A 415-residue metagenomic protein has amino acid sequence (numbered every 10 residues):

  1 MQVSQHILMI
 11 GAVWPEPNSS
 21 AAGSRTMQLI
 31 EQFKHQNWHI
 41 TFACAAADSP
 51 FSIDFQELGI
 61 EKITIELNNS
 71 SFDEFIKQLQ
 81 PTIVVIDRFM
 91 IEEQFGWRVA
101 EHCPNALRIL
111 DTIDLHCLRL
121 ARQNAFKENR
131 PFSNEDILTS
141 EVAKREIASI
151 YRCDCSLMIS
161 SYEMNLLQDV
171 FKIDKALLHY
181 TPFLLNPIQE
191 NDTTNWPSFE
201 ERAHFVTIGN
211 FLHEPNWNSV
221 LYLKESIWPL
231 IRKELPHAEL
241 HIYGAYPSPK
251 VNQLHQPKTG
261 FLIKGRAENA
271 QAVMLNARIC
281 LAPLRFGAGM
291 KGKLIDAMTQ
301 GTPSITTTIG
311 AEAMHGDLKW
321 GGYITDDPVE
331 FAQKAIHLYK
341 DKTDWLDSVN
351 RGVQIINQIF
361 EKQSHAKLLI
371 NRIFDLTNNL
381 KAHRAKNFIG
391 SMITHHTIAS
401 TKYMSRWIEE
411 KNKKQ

Functional and structural regions predicted by a protein language model:
M1-F51: N-terminal subdomain of nucleotide-sugar transferases
E16, N105-A106, L110-S140, E200 (+1 more regions): Acceptor-binding helix/loop patch of EC 2.4 sugar-transfer enzymes, predominantly nucleotide-sugar-dependent
P81-T82, L275-G289, T302: Acidic donor-binding loop of glycosyltransferase active sites
Q94-F95, A143-A176, V251: A short, active-site helix/loop in glycosyltransferases that binds the activated sugar's phosphate group
D169, I173, L178-L275: Conserved catalytic-core segment of nucleotide-activated headgroup transferases in glycan assembly
K293-D296, P303-T307: Short hydrophobic beta-strand element within catalytic cores of glycosyltransferases and related nucleotide-activated
G321-V329, H337-K342: Conserved acidic donor-binding segment of nucleotide-sugar-dependent glycosyltransferases
R351-Q415: C-terminal amphipathic helix plus adjacent low-complexity, charged tail appended to glycosyltransferase catalytic
